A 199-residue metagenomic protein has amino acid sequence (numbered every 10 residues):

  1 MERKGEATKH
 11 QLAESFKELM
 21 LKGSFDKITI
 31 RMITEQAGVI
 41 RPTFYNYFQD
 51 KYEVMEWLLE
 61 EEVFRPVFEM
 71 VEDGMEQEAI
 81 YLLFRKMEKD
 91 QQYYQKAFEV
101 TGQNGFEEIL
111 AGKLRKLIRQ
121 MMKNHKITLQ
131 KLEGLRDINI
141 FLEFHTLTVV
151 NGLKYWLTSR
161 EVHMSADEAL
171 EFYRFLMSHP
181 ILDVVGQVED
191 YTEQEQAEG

Functional and structural regions predicted by a protein language model:
M1-G23, K27, M32: Basic, helix-initiating cap at the start of DNA-binding domains
T29-I30, L58-P66: Short, basic, alpha-helical segments at the C-terminal edge of helix-turn-helix-like DNA-binding modules
E35, Q49-D50, E60: Residue-level detection of the helix-turn-helix DNA-binding "recognition helix"
G38-F48: Short hydrophobic/aromatic patch on the recognition helix
Y52-M55: A secondary-structure capping/hinge motif
F68-Y93: Hydrophobic alpha-helical connector segments
E69, Q91-M122, T128-N139: Short secondary-structure transition hinges
H125-L176, D183-G199: Hydrophobic/aromatic-rich alpha-helical bundle segments in the mid-to-C-terminal region
